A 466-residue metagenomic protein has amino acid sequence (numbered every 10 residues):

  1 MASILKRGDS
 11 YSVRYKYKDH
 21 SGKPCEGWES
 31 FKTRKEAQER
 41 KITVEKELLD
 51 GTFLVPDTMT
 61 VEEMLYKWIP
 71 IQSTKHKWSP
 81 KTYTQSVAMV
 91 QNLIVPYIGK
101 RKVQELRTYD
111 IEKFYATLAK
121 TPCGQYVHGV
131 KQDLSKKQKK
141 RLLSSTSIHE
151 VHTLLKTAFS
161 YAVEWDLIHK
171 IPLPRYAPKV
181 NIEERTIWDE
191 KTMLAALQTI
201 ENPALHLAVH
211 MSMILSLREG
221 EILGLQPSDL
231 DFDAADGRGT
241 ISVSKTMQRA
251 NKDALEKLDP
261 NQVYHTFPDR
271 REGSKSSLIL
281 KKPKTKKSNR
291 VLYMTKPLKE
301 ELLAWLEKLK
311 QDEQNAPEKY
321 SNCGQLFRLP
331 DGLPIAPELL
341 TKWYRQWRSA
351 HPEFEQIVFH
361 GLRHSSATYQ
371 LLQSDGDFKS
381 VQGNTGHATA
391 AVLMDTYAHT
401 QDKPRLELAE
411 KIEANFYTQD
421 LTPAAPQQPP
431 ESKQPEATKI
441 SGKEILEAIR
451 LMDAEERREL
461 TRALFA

Functional and structural regions predicted by a protein language model:
M1, M89, L93, R101-Y109 (+3 more regions): N-terminal DNA-binding recognition helix of tyrosine site-specific recombinases/integrases
R7-Y109, H128, E307-N322, D402 (+2 more regions): N-terminal DNA-binding module of tyrosine recombinases/phage integrases
K113-F114, E164-L197, P330-D331: Flexible interdomain linker/hinge and immediately adjacent N-terminus of the catalytic tyrosine-recombinase domain
C123-V127, Q198, N202-P203, L215 (+3 more regions): Short, basic (Lys/Arg/His-rich) helix/loop patches that form interaction surfaces in the mid-to-C-terminal regions
H128-D133, K179-L205, I214-L217, L225 (+1 more regions): Long, amphipathic, Lys/Arg-enriched alpha-helical "connector/arm" segment
S160-K170, H210-N261: Short, charged phosphate-coordinating catalytic segments
K179-V180, I187, R238, K245-R249 (+1 more regions): Catalytic-site neighborhood detector that most strongly recognizes the C-terminal catalytic loop/helix of tyrosine
F232-A235, K245-N289, L298, E410-A466: C-terminal secondary-structure termini that scaffold catalytic or DNA-interacting sites
